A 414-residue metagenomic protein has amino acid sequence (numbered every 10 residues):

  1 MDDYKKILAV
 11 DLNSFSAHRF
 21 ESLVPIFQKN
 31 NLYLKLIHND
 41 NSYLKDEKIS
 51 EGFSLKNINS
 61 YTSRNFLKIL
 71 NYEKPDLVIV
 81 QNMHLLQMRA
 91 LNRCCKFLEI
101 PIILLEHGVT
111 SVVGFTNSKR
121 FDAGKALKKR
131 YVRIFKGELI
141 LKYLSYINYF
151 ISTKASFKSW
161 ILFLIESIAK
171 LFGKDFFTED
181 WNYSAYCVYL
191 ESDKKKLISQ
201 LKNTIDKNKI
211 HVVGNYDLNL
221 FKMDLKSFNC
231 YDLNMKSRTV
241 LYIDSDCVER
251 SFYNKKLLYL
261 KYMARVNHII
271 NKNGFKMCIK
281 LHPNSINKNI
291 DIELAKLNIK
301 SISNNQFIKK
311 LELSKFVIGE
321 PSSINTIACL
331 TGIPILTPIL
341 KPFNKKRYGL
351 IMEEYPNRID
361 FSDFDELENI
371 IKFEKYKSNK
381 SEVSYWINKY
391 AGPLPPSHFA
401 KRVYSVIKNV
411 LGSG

Functional and structural regions predicted by a protein language model:
M1-S42, N267: N-terminal subdomain of nucleotide-sugar transferases
L8-V10, I69-L86, I103, F316-G319: Short N-terminal targeting/anchoring amphipathic segment
A9-E21, V80-L85, V248-K256: A short, glycine/small-residue-rich beta-strand->loop->alpha-helix junction that serves as a flexible
R19, V213-N289: Conserved catalytic-core segment of nucleotide-activated headgroup transferases in glycan assembly
V80-H84, R89, N304-G349: A donor-sugar binding/catalytic signature common to diverse glycosyltransferases and related nucleotide-sugar
F135-E249: A nucleotide-sugar donor-handling region in carbohydrate enzymes
S323-P393: Catalytic binding pocket for nucleotide-activated donors in carbohydrate/polymer assembly enzymes
P393-G414: C-terminal alpha-helical cap of glycosyltransferases
